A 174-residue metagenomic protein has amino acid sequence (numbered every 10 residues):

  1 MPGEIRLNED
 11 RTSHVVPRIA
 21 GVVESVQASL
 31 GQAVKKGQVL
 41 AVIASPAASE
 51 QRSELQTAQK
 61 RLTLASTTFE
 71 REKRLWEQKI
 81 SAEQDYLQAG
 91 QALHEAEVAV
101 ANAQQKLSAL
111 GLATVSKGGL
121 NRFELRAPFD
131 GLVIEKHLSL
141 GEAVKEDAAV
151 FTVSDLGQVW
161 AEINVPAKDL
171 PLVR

Functional and structural regions predicted by a protein language model:
G3-R6, V23, V133: Conserved hydrophobic positions within beta-strands
N8-P128, W160-N164: Amphipathic alpha-helical coiled-coil/rod segments that serve as protein-protein coupling scaffolds
Q27, A33-V39, E124-R174: Surface-exposed patches in structured soluble domains
